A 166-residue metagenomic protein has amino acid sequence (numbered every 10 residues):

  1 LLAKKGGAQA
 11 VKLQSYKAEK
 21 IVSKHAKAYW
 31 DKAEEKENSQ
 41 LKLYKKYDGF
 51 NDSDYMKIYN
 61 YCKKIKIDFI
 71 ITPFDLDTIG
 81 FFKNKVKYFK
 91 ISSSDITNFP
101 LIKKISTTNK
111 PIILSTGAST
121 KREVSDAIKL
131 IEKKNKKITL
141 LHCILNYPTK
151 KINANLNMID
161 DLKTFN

Functional and structural regions predicted by a protein language model:
L1-N166: Catalytic cores and adjacent flexible loops of soluble metabolic enzymes that perform enolate/carbanion chemistry on
